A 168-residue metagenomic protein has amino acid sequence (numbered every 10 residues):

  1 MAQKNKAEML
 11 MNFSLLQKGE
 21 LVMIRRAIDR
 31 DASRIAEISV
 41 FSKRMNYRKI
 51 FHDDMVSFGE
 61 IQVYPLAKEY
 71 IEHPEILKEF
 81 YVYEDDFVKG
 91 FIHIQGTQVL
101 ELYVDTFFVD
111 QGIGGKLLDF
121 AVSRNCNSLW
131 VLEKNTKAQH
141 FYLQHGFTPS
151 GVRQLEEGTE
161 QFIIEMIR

Functional and structural regions predicted by a protein language model:
M23-E37, Y47: A short beta-loop-alpha structural element at the N-terminal edge of CoA-dependent acyl/N-acetyltransferase catalytic
K43-E69: Conserved GNAT-fold acetyl-CoA-binding loop/helix
V63-Y81: A short helix-loop-beta-strand connector motif used in the catalytic cores of GNAT acetyltransferases and, in some
V82, D86-Y103: Conserved beta-strand in the GNAT
Q98-D110, V131-L132: A short, internal acetyl-CoA/4′-phosphopantetheine-binding micro-motif in the GNAT/acyltransferase core
V104, D110-S123, H140, Q144: Conserved acetyl-CoA-binding loop-helix of GNAT-fold acetyltransferases
G115-K116, K134-I163: Conserved active-site alpha-helix within GNAT-family acetyltransferase domains
S123-K137: Conserved GNAT acetyl-CoA-binding A-motif
